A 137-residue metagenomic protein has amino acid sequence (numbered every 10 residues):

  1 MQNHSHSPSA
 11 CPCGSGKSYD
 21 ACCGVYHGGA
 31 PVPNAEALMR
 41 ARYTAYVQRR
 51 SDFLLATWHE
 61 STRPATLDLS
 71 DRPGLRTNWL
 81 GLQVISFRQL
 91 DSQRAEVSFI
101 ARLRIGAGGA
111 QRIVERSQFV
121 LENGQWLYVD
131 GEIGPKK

Functional and structural regions predicted by a protein language model:
M1-A41: Short, low-complexity N-terminal intrinsically disordered segments enriched in polar/charged residues
M1-S5, D91, Q118: Intrinsically disordered, low-complexity linkers and tails
S9, Q93, G124-Q125: Beta-strand-connecting loop/turn residues
A30, I105-G106, K136-K137: A short local loop/turn or secondary-structure capping micro-motif enriched for an aromatic residue
R42, Y46-F53: Short helix-adjacent coil turns
A56-V84: Short solvent-exposed beta->alpha transition segments
G74-R112: Surface-exposed, charged secondary-structure patches
Q111-K137: Short beta-strand edge/turn micro-motifs at domain boundaries
